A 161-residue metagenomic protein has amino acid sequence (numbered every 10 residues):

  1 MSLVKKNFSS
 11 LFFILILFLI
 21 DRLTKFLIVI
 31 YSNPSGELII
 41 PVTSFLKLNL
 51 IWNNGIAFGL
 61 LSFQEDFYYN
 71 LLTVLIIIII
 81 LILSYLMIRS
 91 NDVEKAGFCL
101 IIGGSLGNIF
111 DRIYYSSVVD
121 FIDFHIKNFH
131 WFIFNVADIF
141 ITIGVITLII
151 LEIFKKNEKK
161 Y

Functional and structural regions predicted by a protein language model:
M1-Y161: Alpha-helical transmembrane bundles and membrane-interface segments of multipass inner-membrane proteins
